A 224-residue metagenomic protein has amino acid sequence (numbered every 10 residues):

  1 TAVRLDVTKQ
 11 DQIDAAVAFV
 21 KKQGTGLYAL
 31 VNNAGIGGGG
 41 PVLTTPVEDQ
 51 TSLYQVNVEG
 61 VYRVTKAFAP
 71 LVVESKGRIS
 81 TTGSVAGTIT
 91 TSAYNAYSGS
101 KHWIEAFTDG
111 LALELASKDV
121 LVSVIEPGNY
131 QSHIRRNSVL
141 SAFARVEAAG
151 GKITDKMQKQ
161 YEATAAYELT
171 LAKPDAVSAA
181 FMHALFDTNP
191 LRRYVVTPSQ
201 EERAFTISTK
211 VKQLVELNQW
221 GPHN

Functional and structural regions predicted by a protein language model:
L5-A15, V47: The beta1-alpha1 cofactor-binding region of Rossmann-like NAD(H)/NADP(H)-dependent oxidoreductases
N33-G38: Conserved NAD(P)H cofactor-binding loop of Rossmann-fold oxidoreductase domains
P41-V42, D49-T51: Substrate-binding pocket helix/loop in short-chain dehydrogenase/reductase
L43, I89-N95: Active-site loop immediately N-terminal to the catalytic Tyr-X3-Lys motif of short-chain dehydrogenase/reductase
T65, S100: Active-site helix of classical SDR
S84: Residue(s) in the substrate-gating loop at a strand-loop-helix junction that position the organic substrate next
A116-Y167: C-terminal beta-strand-loop-alpha-helix "lid" module of Rossmann-like NAD(P)-dependent dehydrogenases
